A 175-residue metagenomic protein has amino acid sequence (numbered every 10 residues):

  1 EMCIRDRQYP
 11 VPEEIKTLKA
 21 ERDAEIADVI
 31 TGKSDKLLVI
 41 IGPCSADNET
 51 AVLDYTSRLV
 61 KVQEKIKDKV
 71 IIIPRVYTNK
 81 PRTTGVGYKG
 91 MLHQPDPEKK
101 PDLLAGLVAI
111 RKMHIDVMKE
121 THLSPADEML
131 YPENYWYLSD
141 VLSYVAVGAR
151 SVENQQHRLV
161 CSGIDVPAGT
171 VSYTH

Functional and structural regions predicted by a protein language model:
M2-D6, T174-H175: Conserved small/polar residues in nucleotide/adenosyl-binding loops
R5-V29: N-terminal glycine-rich phosphate/pyrophosphate-binding loops that anchor nucleotide-derived ligands and cofactors
D23, T56-V60, R111-H114, H157: Generic structural signal for well-ordered alpha-helices, preferentially at hydrophobic/aromatic core positions
E25-V39: N-terminal glycine-rich anion-binding loops that anchor highly charged ligand groups
G42: Conserved, mostly hydrophobic/aromatic
D47-Q63, D102-I110: Glycine-rich anion/phosphate-binding loops
E64-D68: Short helix-capping segments at alpha-helix termini
K69-H175: Active-site-facing alpha/beta catalytic cores
